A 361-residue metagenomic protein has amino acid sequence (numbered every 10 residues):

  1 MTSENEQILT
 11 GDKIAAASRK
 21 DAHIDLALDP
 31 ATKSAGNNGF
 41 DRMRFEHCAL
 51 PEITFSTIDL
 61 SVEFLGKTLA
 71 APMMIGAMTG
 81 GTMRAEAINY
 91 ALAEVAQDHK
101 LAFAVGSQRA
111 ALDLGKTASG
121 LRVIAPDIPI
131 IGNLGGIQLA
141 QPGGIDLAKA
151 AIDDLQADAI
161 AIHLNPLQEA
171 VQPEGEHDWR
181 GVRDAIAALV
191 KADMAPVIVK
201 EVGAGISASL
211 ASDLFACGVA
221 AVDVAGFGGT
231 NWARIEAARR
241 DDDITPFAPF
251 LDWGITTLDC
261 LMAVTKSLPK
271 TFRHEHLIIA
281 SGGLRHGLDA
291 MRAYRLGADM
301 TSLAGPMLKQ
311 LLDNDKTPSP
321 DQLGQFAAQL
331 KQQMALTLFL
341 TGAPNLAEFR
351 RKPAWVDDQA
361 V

Functional and structural regions predicted by a protein language model:
M1-L65, L69, D358-V361: An N-cap/entry alpha-helix motif that binds or orients negatively charged groups
S56, R84, I88, L112-K116 (+3 more regions): Short secondary-structure boundary/capping elements
T57-L65, N89-L92, L114-R122, L147-A151: Short, charged beta->alpha transition segments
E63-A111: Active-site cofactor/substrate anionic-group-binding motifs, chiefly glycine- and Lys/Arg-rich phosphate-binding loops
A93-D98, P126-I130, G136-S281, G287-Q310: Alpha/beta enzyme core
D98-G136: A gly/proline- and charged-residue-enriched helix-loop-helix capping module
L288-P344: Shared catalytic-loop signature of beta/alpha-barrel
A335-V361: Charged C-terminal helix
